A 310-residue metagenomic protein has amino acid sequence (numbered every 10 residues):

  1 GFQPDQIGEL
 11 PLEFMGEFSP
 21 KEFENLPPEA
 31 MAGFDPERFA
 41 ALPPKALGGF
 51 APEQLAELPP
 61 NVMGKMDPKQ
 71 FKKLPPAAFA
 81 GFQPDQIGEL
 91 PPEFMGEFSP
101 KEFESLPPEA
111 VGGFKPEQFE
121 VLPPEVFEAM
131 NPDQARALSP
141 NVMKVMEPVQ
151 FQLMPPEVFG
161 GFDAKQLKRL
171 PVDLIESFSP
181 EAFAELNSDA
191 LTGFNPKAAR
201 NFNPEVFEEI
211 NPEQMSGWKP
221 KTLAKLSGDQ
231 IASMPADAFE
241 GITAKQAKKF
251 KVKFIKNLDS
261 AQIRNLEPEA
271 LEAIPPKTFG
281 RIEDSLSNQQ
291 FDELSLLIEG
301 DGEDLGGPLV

Functional and structural regions predicted by a protein language model:
G1-V310: General marker for long, soluble alpha-helical cores
